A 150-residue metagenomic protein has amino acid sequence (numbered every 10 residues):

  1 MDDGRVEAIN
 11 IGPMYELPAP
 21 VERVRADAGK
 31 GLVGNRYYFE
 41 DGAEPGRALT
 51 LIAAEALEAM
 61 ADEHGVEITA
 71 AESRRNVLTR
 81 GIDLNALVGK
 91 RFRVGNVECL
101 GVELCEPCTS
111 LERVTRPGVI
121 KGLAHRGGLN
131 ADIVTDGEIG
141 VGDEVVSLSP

Functional and structural regions predicted by a protein language model:
M1-P150: Metal-cofactor-dependent catalytic cores
